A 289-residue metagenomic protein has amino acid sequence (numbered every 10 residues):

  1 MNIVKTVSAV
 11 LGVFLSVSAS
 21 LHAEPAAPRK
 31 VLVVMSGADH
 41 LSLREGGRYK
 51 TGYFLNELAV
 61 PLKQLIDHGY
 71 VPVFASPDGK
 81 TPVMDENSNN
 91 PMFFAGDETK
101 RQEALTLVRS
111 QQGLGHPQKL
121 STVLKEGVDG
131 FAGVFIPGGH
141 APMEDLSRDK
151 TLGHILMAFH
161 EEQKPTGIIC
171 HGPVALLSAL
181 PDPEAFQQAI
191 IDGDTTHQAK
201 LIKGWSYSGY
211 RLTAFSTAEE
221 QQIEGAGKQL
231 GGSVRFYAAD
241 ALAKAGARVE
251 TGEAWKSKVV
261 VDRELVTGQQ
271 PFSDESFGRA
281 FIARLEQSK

Functional and structural regions predicted by a protein language model:
M1-T6: Positively charged n-region of N-terminal signal peptides that target proteins for export
V7-S18: Bacterial N-terminal signal peptides
E24-E162, A175-K289: Extended, subdomain-level signal for the structured scaffold at the beginning of enzyme domains
P165-T166: Glycine- and acidic-residue-rich phosphate-binding/metal-coordinating active-site segment common to enzymes that handle
I169-P173: Short, thiol/selenol-centered motifs that function as redox-active sites or metal-ligating centers
